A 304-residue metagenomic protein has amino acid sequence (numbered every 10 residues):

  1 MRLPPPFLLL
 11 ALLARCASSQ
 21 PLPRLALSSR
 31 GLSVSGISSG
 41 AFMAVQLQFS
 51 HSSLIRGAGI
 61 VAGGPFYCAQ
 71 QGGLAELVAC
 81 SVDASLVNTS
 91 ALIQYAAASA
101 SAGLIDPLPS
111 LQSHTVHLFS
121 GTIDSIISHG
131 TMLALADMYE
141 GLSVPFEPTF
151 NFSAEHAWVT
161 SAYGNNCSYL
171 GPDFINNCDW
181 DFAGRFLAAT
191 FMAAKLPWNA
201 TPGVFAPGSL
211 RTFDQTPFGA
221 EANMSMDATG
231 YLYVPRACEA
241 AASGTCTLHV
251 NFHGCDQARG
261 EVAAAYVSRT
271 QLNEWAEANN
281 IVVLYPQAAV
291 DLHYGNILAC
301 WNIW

Functional and structural regions predicted by a protein language model:
P4-S19: Cleavable N-terminal signal peptides of Sec/SRP-targeted secreted and luminal proteins
A26-A75, A102, K195-L196: Primarily recognizes the serine-hydrolase "nucleophile elbow" in alpha/beta-hydrolase and SGNH/GDSL folds
C68-S143, F186, V234, C238-A241: The feature captures the conserved acid-bearing segment of alpha/beta-hydrolase catalytic domains
Q71-C80, A162-P172, Q257-Y266, E277 (+1 more regions): Cap/lid segment of the alpha/beta-hydrolase catalytic domain
V82-S99, W198-A242: N-terminal cap/lid segment of alpha/beta-hydrolase-fold proteins
S110-V116, G244-T247, A278-I281: Short, proline-enriched alpha-helix->beta-strand connector loops that line the catalytic pocket of alpha/beta-hydrolase
H117-F119, I123-Q215, A289-W304: C-terminal catalytic histidine-bearing segment of alpha/beta-hydrolase fold enzymes
G244-D256: Short beta-strand element of the alpha/beta-hydrolase
